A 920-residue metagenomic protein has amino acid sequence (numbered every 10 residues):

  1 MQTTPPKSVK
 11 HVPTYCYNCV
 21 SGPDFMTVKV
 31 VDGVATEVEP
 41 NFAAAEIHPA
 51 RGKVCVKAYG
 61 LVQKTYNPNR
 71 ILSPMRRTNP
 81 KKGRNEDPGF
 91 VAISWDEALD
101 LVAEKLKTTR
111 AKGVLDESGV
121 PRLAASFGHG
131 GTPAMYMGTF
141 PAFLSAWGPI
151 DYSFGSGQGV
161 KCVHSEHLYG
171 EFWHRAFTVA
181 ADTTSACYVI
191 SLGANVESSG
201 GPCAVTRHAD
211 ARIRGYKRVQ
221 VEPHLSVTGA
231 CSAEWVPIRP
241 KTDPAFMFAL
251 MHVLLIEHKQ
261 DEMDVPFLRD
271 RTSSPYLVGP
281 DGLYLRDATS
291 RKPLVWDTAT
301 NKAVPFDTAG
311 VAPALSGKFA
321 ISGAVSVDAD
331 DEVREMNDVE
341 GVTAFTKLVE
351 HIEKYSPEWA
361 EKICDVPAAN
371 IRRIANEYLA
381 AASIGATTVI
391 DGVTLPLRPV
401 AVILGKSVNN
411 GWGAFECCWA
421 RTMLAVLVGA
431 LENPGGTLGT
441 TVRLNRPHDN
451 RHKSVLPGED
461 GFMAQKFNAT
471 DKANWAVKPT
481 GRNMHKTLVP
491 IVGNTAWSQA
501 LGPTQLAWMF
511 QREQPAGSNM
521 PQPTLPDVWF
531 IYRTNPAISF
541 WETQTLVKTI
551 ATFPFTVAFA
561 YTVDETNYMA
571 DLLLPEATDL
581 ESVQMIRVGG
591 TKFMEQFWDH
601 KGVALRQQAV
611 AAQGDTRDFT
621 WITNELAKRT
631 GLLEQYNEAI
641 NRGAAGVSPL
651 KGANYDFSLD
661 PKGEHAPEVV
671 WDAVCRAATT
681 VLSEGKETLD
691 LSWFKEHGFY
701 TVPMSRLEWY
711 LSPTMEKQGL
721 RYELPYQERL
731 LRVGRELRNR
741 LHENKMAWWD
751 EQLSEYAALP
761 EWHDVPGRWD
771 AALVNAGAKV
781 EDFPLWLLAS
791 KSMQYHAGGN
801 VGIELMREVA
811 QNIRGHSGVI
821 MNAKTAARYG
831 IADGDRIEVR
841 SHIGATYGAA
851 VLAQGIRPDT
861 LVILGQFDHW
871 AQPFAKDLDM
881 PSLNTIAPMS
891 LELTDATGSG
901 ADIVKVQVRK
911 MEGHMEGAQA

Functional and structural regions predicted by a protein language model:
M1-S326, P367, F462-N474, E736 (+6 more regions): N-terminal export/assembly segments and adjacent metallocofactor-ligating motifs of anaerobic energy-metabolism
Q2, P13, V114, S145 (+3 more regions): Thiamine diphosphate
P23, A45, G131-M135, V160-V163 (+18 more regions): Flexible loop/turn segments at secondary-structure boundaries
R77-E97, L101-V102, R110-L115, H252 (+9 more regions): N-terminal leader/propeptide and maturation segments of large enzyme subunits in energy/redox metabolism and hydrolases
W95-R122, V179-Y188, H351, I374-A401 (+1 more regions): Glycine-rich phosphate/diphosphate-binding loops that line cofactor/substrate pockets in enzymes
G138-A209, R214-Q220, A245, G323-E332 (+4 more regions): Extended redox/cofactor-interaction regions of prokaryotic respiratory oxidoreductases
V227, E565-V603: Flexible glycine/proline-rich, aromatic-decorated loop/lid segments
A604-A673, I803-I820, K824-A920: Long, contiguous, secondary-structure-rich segments that constitute the structural scaffold of globular domains
